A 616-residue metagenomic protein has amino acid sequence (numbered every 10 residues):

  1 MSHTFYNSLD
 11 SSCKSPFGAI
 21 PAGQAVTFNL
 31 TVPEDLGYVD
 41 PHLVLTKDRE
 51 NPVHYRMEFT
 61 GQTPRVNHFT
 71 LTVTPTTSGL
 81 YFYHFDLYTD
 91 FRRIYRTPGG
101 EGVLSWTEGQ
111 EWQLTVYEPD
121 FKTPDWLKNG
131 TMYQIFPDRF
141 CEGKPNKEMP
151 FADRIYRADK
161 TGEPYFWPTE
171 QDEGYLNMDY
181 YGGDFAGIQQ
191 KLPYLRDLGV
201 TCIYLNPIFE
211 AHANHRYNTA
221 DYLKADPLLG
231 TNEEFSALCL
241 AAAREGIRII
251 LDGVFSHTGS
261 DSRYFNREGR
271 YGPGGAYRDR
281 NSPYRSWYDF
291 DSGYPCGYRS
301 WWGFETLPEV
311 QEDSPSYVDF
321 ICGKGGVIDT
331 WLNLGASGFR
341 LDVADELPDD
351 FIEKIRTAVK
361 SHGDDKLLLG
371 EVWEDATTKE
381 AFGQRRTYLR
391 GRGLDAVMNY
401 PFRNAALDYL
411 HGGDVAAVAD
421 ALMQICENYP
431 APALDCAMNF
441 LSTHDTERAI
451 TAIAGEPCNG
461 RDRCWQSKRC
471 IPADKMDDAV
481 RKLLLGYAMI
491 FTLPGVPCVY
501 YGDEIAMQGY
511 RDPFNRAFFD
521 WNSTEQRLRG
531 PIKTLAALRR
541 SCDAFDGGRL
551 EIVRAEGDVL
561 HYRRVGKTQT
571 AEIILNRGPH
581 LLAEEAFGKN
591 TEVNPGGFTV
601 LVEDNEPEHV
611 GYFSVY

Functional and structural regions predicted by a protein language model:
M1-T131, F136, E142, E148 (+6 more regions): Carbohydrate-interacting/catalytic domains
L30, I135, L195, L205 (+11 more regions): Conserved, mostly hydrophobic/aromatic
T131-Y133, I203-L205, I249-L251, F339 (+4 more regions): Hydrophobic faces of well-ordered beta-strands that scaffold small-molecule active sites in alpha/beta enzyme cores
F136-T201, I208-L334, I355-S361: Substrate-binding/active-site clefts of carbohydrate-active enzymes
D138, F382-G383, L389, D435-I471 (+1 more regions): Aromatic/acidic polysaccharide-binding cleft in carbohydrate-active enzymes
D138-C141, F209-E210, F255-S256, S337 (+7 more regions): Short, solvent-exposed loop/turn segments at secondary-structure junctions
C239-R248, S256-H257, S262-P273, V327 (+4 more regions): Active-site-proximal helices and loops of the catalytic beta/alpha 8
A419, M423-I425, N459-L484, S541: Aromatic-anchored helix/helix-loop segment that forms the rim or "lid" of small-molecule/cofactor binding pockets
